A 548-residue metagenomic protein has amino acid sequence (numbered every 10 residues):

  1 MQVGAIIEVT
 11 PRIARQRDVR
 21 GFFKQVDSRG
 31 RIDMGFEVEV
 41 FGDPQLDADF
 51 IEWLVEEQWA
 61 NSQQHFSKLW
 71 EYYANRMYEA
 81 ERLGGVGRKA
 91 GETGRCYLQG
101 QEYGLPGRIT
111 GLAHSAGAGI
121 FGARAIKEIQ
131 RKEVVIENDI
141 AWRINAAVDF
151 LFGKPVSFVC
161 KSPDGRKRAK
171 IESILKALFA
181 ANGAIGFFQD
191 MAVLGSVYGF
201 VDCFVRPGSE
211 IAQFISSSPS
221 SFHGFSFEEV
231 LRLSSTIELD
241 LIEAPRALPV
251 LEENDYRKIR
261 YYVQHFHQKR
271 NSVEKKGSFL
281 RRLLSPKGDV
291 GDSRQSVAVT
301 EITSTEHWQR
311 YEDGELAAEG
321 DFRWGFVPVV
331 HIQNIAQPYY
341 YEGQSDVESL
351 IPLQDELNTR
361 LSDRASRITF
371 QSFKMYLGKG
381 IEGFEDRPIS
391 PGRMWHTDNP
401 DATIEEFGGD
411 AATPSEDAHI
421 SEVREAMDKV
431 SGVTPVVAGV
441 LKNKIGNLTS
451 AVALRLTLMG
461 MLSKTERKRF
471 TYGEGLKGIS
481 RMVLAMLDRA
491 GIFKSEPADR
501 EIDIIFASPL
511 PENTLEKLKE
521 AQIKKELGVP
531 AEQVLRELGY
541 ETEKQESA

Functional and structural regions predicted by a protein language model:
V3-A247: Extended, helix-rich architectural segments
G104, K275-S278, S345: Coil-to-alpha-helix initiation sites in intrinsically disordered, low-complexity, charged segments
G165, L178, V193, V347 (+3 more regions): Short, charged/polar micro-motifs that form catalytic or ligand-binding hotspots
K167-I171, A180-F187, G195, S349 (+6 more regions): Short amphipathic alpha-helical segments
Q189-L194, R206-P207, I368-K379, V437-N443 (+2 more regions): Short coil/turn segments at secondary-structure boundaries
Q189-Y339: Extended, regular secondary-structure scaffolds
R310-A453, P509: Extended, charged amphipathic alpha-helical segments
I389-A402, S415, E422, A426-A548: C-terminal helix-loop subdomains that flank or include functional centers
